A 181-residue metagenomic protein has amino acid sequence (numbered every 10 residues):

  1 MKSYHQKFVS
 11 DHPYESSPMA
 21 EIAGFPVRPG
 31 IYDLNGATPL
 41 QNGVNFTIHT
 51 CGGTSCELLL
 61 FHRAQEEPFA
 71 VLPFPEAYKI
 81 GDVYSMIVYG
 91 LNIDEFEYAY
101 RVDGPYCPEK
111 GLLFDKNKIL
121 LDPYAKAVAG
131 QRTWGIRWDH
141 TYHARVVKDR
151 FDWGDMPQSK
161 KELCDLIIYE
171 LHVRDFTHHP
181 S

Functional and structural regions predicted by a protein language model:
K2-Q41, P68-V71, Y78-M86, G90-E170 (+1 more regions): The feature marks proteins involved in alpha-glucan
G30, L60-F61: Structured catalytic/translocation cores of nucleotide/phosphate-coupled proteins
N42-F46: Structural beta-strand segments of beta-rich domains
I48, L171: Residue-level signature of catalytic and energy-coupling elements of molecular machines, predominantly ATP/GTP-dependent
H49-S55: Short proline/glycine-enriched turn/loop motifs at strand-loop junctions of beta-rich domains
E57-L59, A99: Beta-strand signatures of extracellular beta-sandwich domains
F61-E67: Change "in extracellular beta-sheet-rich domains … of secreted and cell-surface proteins" to "in beta-sheet-rich domains
